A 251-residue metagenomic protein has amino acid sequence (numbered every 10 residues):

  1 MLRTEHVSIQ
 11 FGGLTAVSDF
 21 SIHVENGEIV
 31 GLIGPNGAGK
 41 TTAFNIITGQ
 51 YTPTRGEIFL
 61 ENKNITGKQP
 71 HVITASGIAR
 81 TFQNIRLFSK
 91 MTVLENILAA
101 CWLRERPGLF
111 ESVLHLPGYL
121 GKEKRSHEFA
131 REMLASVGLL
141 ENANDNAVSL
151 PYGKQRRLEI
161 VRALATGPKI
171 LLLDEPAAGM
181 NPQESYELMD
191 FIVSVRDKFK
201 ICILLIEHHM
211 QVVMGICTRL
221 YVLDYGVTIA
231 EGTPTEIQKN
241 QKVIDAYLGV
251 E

Functional and structural regions predicted by a protein language model:
M1-E251: Glycine-rich phosphate-binding loops of nucleotide-dependent enzymes
